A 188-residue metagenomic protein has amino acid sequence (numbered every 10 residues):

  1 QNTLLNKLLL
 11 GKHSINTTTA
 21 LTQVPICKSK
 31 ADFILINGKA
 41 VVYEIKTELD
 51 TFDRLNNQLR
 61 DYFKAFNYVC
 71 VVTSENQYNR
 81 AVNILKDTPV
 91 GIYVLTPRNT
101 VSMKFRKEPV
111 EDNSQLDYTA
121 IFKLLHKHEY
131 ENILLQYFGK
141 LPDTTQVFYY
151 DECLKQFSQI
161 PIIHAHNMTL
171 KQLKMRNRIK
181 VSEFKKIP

Functional and structural regions predicted by a protein language model:
Q1-G38: Active-site metal-binding core of divalent-cation-utilizing nuclease and nuclease-like domains
K7-T22, L55-N56, H128, Q146-C153: Short, charge-rich amphipathic segments
F33-L35, K39-L49: Conserved catalytic cores of phosphodiester-cleaving nucleases, focusing on short active-site segments
I34, Y93-P97, F184: Positively charged, polar, low-complexity stretches
L49-T96: Catalytic cores of nucleic-acid endonucleases
T100-K174: A conserved mid-domain beta-alpha-beta active-site/ligand-binding segment of alpha/beta enzyme cores
N167-P188: Nuclease-adjacent, charged terminal/linker segments that flank catalytic cores
